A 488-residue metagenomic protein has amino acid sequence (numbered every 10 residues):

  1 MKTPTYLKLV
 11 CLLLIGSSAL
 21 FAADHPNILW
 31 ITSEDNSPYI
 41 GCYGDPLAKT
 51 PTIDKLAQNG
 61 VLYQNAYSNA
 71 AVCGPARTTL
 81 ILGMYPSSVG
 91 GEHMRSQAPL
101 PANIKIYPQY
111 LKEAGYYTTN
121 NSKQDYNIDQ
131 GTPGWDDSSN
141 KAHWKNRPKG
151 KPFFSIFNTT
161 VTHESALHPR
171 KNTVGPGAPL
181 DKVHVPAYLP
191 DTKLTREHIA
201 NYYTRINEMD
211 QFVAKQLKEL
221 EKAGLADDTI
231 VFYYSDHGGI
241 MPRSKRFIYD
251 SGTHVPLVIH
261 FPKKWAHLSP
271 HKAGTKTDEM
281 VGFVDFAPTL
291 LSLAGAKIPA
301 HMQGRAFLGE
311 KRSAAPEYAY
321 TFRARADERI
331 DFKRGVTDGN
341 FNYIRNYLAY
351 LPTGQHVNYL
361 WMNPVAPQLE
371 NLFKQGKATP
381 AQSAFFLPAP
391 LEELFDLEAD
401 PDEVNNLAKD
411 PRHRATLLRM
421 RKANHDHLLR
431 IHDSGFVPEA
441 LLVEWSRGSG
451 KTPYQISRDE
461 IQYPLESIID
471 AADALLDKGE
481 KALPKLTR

Functional and structural regions predicted by a protein language model:
K2-P4, S18-L387, P401-K422, F436 (+1 more regions): Formylglycine-dependent sulfatase
K8-S18: Bacterial N-terminal signal peptides
E310, A423, H427, A474-L475: Residues that form generic nucleotide/phosphate-binding pockets
L394-F395: Short hydrophobic beta-strand that contains or immediately precedes a catalytic carboxylate
E398: C-terminal helical cap and adjacent loop that interface with cofactors, partners, or active-site loops
R414-S446: A contiguous, mid-protein "functional segment" used to position or interact with cofactors/ions or partner subunits
D433-R488: Extended repeat-based scaffolds of very large eukaryotic assembly and lipid-transport proteins
